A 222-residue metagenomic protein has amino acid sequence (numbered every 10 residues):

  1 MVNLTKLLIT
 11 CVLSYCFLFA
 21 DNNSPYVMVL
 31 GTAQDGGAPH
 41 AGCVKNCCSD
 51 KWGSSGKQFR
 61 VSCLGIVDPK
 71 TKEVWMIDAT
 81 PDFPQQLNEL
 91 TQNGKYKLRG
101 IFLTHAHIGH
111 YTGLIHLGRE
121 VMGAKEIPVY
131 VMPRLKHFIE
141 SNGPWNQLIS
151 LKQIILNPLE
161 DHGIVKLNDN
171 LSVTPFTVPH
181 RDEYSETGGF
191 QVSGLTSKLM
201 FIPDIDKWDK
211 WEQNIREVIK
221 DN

Functional and structural regions predicted by a protein language model:
V2-T10: Sec-dependent signal peptide recognition, specifically the positively charged N-region followed immediately by
C11-A20: Hydrophobic h-region of N-terminal signal peptides that target proteins for export in Gram-negative bacteria
D21-L90, L156-E217: Core dinuclear metal-dependent hydrolase active-site scaffold
G31, V131-P133: Short beta-strand/turn micro-motifs composed of small residues that flank or help shape donor/cofactor-binding pockets
D68-Y130: Active-site metal-binding motif and surrounding structural segment of the metallo-beta-lactamase
R134-G143: A short, active-site helix/loop in glycosyltransferases that binds the activated sugar's phosphate group
